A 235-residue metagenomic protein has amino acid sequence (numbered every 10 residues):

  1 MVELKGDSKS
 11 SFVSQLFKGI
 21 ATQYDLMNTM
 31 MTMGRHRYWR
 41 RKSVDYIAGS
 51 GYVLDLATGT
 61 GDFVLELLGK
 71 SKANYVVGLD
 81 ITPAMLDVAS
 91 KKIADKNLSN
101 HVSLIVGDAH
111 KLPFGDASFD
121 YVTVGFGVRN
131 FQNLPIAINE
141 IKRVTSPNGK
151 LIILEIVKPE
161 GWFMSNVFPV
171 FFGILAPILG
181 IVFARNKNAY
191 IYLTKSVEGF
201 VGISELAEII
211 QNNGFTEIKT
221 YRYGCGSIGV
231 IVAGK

Functional and structural regions predicted by a protein language model:
M1-V13: N-terminal auxiliary segments of SAM/dcSAM-dependent transferases
S11-F12, L154-I209, N213, K219: C-terminal alpha-helical "lid/dimerization" subdomain adjacent to the S-adenosyl-L-methionine
Y24, V122-T123: Hydrophobic beta-strand segment of the Class I
T32-G51, D62, E66: Conserved alpha-helix/loop element of class I SAM-dependent methyltransferases that forms part of the SAM/SAH-binding
Y52-K111: Class I SAM-dependent methyltransferase SAM/SAH-binding core
H110-Y121: A short acidic, Gly/Pro-enriched loop at the edge of an enzyme's catalytic core that lines a small-molecule cofactor
P135-P147: A short glycine-rich, Lys/Arg-flanked "PGG" loop and its adjoining helix->strand segment in the class I
G214-K235: Core SAM-dependent methyltransferase catalytic element
